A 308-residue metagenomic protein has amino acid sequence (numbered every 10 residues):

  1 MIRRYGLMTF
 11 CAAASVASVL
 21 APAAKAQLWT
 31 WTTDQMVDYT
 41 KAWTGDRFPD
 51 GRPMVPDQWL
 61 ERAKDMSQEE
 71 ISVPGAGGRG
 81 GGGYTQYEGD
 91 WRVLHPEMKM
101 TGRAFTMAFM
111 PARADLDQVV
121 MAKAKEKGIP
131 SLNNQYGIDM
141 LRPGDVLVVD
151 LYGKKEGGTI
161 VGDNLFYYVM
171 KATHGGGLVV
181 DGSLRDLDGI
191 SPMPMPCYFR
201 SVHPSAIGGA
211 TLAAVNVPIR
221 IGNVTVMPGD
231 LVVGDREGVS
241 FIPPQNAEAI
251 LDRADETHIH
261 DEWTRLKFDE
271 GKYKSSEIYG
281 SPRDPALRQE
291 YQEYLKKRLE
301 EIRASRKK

Functional and structural regions predicted by a protein language model:
M1-C11: Bacterial N-terminal signal peptides that target proteins for export
S15-A23: C-terminal segment of classical bacterial N-terminal signal peptides
Q27-I71, A76-R79: N-terminal pre-domain segments of enzymes
G51, V169, D230-V232: Buried hydrophobic positions in well-ordered alpha/beta secondary-structure cores of metabolic enzymes
M66-Q68, G80-P228, F241-K308: Feature captures the catalytic cores and cofactor-binding loops of soluble hydro-lyases/lyases that act on carboxylate
